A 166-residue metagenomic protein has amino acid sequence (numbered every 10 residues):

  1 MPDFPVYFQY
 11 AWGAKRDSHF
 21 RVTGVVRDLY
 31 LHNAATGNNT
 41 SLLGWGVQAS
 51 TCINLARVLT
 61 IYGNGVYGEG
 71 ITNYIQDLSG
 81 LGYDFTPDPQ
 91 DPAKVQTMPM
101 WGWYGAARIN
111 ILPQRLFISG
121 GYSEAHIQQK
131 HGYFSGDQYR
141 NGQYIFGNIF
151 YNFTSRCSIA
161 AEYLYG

Functional and structural regions predicted by a protein language model:
V6-F8, V47-A49, G105, G147 (+1 more regions): Membrane-embedded beta-strands of outer-membrane beta-barrel proteins, especially the hydrophobic/small aromatic
A11-Y139: Detector for outer-membrane/organellar transmembrane beta-barrel domains, recognizing the amphipathic beta-strand
G142-I145: A short, acidic, amphipathic alpha-helical segment used as a generic capping/interface helix at domain edges
N148, N152: Short, flexible, basic/aromatic active-site loop/helix in glycosyltransferases
F153-G166: Predominantly the C-terminal beta-signal and adjacent terminal strand-loop region of outer-membrane beta-barrel
